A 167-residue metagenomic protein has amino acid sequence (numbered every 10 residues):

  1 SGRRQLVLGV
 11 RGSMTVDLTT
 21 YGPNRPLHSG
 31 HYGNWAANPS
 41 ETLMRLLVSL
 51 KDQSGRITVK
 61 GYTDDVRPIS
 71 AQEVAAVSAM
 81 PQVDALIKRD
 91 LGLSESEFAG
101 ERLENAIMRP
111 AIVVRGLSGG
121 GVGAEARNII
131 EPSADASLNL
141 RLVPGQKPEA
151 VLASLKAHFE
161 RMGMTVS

Functional and structural regions predicted by a protein language model:
S1-G9: Acidic/histidine-rich catalytic neighborhood of metal-dependent amide-processing enzymes
G2, T15-S167: Metal-dependent amide/peptide-bond hydrolase catalytic core, centered on the "pita-bread" metallohydrolase fold
G9-T15: Active-site PLP attachment segment
